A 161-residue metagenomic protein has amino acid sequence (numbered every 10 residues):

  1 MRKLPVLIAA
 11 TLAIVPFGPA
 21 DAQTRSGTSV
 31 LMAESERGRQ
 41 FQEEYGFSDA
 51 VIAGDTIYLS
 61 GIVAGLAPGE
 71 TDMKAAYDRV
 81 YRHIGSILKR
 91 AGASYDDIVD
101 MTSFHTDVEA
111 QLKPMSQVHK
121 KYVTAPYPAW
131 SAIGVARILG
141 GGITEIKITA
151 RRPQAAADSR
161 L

Functional and structural regions predicted by a protein language model:
L4-I8, F17-D78, R82-A91, D96-V99 (+1 more regions): N-terminal presequence-like segments and the immediate start of the first folded domain
T11-L12: Repetitive helical segments and hydrophobic/amphipathic motifs
